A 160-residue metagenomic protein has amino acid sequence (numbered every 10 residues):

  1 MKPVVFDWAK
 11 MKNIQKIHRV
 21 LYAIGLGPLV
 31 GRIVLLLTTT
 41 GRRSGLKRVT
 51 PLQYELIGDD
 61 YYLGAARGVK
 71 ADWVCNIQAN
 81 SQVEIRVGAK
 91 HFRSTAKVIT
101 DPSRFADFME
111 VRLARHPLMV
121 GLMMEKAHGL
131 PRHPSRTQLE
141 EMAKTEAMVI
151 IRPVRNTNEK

Functional and structural regions predicted by a protein language model:
M1-I14, L36-R43, S94-D107: N-terminal short leaders/motifs
M1-V34, E110, A114-M142: Alpha-helical membrane-targeting segments
K12-G25, R48-G58, P153: Charged, low-complexity, helix/coiled-coil-prone segments
Y22-P28, T39-R42, Y62-L63, K70-D72 (+1 more regions): Intrinsically disordered, low-complexity segments enriched in polar/charged residues with Gly/Pro, especially when
V30-R32, K47, Q78, K144: Short, solvent-exposed coil/turn segments
R32-R67: Short beta-strand segments
G68-V149, V154: Short, structured beta-strand-loop surface elements
V154-K160: Generic C-terminal helix-cap and adjacent flexible tail
